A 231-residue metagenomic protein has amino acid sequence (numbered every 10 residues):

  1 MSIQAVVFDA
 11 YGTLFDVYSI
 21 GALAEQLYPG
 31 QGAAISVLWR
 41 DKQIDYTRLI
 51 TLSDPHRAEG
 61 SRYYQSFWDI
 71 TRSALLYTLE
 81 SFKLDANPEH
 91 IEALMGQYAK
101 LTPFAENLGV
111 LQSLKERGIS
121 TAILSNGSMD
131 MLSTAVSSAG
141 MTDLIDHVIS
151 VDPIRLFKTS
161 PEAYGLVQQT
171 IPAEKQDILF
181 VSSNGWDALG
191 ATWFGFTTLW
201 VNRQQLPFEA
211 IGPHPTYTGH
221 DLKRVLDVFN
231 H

Functional and structural regions predicted by a protein language model:
M1-I3, Q112, L124, S128-M129 (+1 more regions): Asp-based, Mg2+/Mn2+-dependent phosphohydrolase catalytic module
M1-I44: Active-site neighborhood of HAD-like aspartate-dependent phosphohydrolases
G21, S36, R40, W68 (+2 more regions): An amphipathic alpha-helix signature
Q26, L38, S73, Y77 (+6 more regions): Residue-level signal for well-ordered alpha-helical scaffold segments within enzymatic catalytic domains
Y28-G32, S81-E89, E116, G140-L144 (+1 more regions): Short helix-capping segments at alpha-helix termini
A33, Y46-E92: A metal-dependent, Asp-based hydrolase signature
Y64, W68-D69, L84-I123, S133: Short, acidic loop-to-helix structural element flanking the phosphoryl-transfer center in phosphate-processing enzymes
